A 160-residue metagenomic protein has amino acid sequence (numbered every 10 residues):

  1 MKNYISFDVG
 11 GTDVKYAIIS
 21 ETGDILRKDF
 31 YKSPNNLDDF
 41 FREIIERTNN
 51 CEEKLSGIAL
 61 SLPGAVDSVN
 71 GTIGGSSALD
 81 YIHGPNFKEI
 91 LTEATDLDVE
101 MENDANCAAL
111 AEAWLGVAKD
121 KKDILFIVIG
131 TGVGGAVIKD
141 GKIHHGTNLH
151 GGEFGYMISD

Functional and structural regions predicted by a protein language model:
M1-I5, D123: Short, hydrophobic/aromatic-rich segments at coil-to-beta transitions
Y4-L62, V69: Conserved phosphate-binding loops in N-terminal lobes of ATP-dependent enzymes of the actin/Hsp70/sugar-kinase
S6, A59, A109, G135-A136: Small-residue (primarily alanine) positions within well-ordered alpha-helices, especially packing/interaction faces
V9, V66-S68, I129, I138: Generic beta-strand structural signal
T12, A105-N106, H150: A generic "binding-loop/recognition-motif" signal
A17-E21, F30, L37, E100-E102 (+1 more regions): Glycine/GP-enriched mid-protein hinge/lid loop-to-helix segment characteristic of carbohydrate kinases
I25, I73, I143-H144: Hydrophobic "anchor" residues
P34, D38-I45, K54-I58, D67-D123: Glycine-rich phosphate-binding loop and adjoining helix at the ATP-binding site of ATP-dependent phosphoryl-transfer
